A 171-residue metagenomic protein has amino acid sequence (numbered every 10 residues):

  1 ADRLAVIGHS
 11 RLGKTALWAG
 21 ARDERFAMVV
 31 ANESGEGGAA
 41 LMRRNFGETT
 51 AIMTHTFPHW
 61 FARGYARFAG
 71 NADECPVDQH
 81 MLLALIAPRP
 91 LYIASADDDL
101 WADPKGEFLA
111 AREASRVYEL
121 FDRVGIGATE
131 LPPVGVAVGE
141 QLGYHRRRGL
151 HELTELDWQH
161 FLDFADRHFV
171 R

Functional and structural regions predicted by a protein language model:
A1-L12, R25-F26: Gly/Ser-rich "nucleophile elbow"/oxyanion-hole loop immediately N-terminal to the catalytic nucleophile in hydrolases
I7, N32-E33, A94: Alpha/beta-hydrolase-fold catalytic nucleophile elbow
T15-A19: Hydrolases whose catalytic domains are alpha/beta-hydrolase-1, hotdog thioesterase, or metallo-beta-lactamase-like
A21-R25, A87-P88: Alpha-helix C-terminal capping segments
A31-L82, E107-A128: Mobile cap/lid helix-loop segments that gate and shape the active-site cleft of serine hydrolases
L85-L91, V138-L142: Short, proline-enriched alpha-helix->beta-strand connector loops that line the catalytic pocket of alpha/beta-hydrolase
A87-P104, R147-G149: Conserved strand-to-loop "acid loop" that flanks and positions the catalytic carboxylate
R112-R171: C-terminal catalytic histidine-bearing segment of alpha/beta-hydrolase fold enzymes
